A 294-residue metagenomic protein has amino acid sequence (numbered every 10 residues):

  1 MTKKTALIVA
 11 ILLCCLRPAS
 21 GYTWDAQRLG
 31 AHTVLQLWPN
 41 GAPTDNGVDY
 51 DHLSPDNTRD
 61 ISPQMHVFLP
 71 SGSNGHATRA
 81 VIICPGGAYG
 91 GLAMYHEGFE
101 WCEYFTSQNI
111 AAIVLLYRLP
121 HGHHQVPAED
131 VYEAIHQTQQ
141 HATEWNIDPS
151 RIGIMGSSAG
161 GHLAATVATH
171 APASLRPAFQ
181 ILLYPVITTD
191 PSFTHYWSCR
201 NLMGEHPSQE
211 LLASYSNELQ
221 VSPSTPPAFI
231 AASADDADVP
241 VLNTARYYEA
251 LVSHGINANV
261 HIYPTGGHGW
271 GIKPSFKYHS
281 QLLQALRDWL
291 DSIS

Functional and structural regions predicted by a protein language model:
Y22-N74: N-terminal cap/lid segment of alpha/beta-hydrolase-fold proteins
A77-G86: Short beta-strand element of the alpha/beta-hydrolase
P85-G90, A234: Active-site glycine-rich loops that stabilize anionic/oxyanionic intermediates across multiple enzyme folds
A93-C102, I113-P149, K273-Q281: Catalytic nucleophile-loop/oxyanion-hole region of alpha/beta-hydrolase and closely related hydrolase-like folds
E133-S198, L212-A213: Primarily recognizes the serine-hydrolase "nucleophile elbow" in alpha/beta-hydrolase and SGNH/GDSL folds
I230-A232, D236: Short beta-strand/loop motif that positions the catalytic acidic residue of the alpha/beta-hydrolase fold
A237-R246: Conserved alpha/beta-hydrolase "acid-adjacent" motif
A245-S294: C-terminal catalytic histidine-bearing segment of alpha/beta-hydrolase fold enzymes
